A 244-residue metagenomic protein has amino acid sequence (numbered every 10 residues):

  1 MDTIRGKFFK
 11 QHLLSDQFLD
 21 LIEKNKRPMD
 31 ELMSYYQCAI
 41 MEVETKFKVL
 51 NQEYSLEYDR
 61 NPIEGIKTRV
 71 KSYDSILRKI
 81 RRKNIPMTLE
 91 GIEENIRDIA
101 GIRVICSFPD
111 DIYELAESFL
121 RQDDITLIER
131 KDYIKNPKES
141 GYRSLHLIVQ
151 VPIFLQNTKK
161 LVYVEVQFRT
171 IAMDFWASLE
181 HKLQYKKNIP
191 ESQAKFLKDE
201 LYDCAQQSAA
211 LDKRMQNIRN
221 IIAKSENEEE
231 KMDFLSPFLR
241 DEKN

Functional and structural regions predicted by a protein language model:
D2-I40, F47-E53, E165-N244: An acidic, glycine-/histidine-flanked metal-binding catalytic module
K7-K10, L32, M41-E42, G65-S72 (+4 more regions): Generic detector of short, locally flexible boundary/turn motifs and exposed helical patches
L13-K24, T45-E64, P86-I92, I148-K159: Charged, low-complexity, helix/coiled-coil-prone segments
I22-E31, R60-V70, I96-D98, L155-Q167 (+1 more regions): Short charge-dense sequence patches
D30-I76, R81-E90, D98: Active-site acidic/histidine clusters and adjacent loop/turn architecture that either coordinate catalytic ions
V70-I80, C106-D111, L145-P152, D212-R214 (+1 more regions): Short, charged low-complexity intrinsically disordered segments located at boundaries of structured domains
E93, C106-N217: Long beta-strand-rich cores associated with HINT superfamily self-processing modules
I99-C106: Terminal, regulation- and interaction-focused segments at domain boundaries
